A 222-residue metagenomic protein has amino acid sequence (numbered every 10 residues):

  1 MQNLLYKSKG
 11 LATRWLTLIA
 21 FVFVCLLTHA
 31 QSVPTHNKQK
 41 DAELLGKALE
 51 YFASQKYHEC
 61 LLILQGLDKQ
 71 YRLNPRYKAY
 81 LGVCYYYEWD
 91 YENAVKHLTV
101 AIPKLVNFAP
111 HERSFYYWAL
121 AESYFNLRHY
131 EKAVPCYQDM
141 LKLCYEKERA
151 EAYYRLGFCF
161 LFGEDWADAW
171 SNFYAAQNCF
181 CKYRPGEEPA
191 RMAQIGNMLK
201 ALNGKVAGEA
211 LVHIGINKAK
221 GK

Functional and structural regions predicted by a protein language model:
K40-G66: Alpha-helical segment of the N-proximal tetratricopeptide repeat
L161, W166-R184: TPR/TPR-like (Sel1-like) alpha-helical repeat modules
C179-K222: Terminal, low-structured helical/coil segments at or just beyond the last alpha-helical repeat
